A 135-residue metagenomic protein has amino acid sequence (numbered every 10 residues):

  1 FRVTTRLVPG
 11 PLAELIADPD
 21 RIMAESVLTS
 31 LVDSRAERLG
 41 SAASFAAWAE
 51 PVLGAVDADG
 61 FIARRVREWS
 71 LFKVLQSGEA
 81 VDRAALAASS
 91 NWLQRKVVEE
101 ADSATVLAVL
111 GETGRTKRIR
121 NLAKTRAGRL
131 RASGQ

Functional and structural regions predicted by a protein language model:
F1-Q135: Alpha-helical scaffold segments
